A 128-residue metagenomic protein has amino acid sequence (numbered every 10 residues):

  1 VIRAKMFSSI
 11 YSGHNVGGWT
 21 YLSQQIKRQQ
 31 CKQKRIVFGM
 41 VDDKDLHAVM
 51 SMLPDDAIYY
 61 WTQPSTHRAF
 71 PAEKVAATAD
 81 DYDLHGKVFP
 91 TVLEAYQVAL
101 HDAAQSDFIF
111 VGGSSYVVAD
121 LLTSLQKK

Functional and structural regions predicted by a protein language model:
V1-I58: Nucleotide phosphate-binding/pyrophosphate-handling subdomain across enzymes that bind or process nucleotide phosphates
A4, C31-Q33, E73, G86 (+1 more regions): Generic cytosolic/nucleocytoplasmic N-terminal low-complexity/intrinsically disordered segments
F7-S8, H47-F108: C-terminal helical cap/extension that packs against the catalytic core of soluble nucleotide-cofactor enzymes
I26, A79, A103, L125-K128: Active-site catalytic pocket residues across diverse enzymes, especially alpha/beta-hydrolases
S114: Extended, alpha-helix-rich binding/interface surfaces that flank or overlap catalytic cores and mediate recognition
V117-A119: Short, active-site-adjacent cap segments at secondary-structure transitions
